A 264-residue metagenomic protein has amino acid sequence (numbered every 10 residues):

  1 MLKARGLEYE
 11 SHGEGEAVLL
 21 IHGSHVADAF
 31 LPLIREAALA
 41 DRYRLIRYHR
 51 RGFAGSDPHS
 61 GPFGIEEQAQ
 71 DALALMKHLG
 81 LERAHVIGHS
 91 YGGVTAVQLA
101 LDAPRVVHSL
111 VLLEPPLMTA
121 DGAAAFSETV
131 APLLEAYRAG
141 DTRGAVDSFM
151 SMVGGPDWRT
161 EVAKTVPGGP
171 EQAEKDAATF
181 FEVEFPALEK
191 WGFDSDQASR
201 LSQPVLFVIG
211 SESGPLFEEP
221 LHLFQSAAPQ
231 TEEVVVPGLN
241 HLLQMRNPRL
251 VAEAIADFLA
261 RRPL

Functional and structural regions predicted by a protein language model:
L2-G61, L75: Conserved HGGG/HGGXW glycine-rich cap/lid loop of the alpha/beta-hydrolase fold
L20-S24, S90, G210: Glycine-rich His-Gly loop
S24, S211-S213, G238-N240: Acidic beta-to-alpha connecting loop that harbors the catalytic carboxylate
A69-A84: Conserved acidic catalytic loop of the alpha/beta-hydrolase fold
E82-D121: Conserved hydrolase catalytic core segment
A124, D141-F180: Conserved alpha/beta-hydrolase catalytic His-Asp/Glu region
Q172-S226, E232-V235: Conserved serine/cysteine hydrolase catalytic core
Q230-L264: Catalytic active-site module of serine/aspartate enzymes centered on a nucleophile-bearing elbow/loop
